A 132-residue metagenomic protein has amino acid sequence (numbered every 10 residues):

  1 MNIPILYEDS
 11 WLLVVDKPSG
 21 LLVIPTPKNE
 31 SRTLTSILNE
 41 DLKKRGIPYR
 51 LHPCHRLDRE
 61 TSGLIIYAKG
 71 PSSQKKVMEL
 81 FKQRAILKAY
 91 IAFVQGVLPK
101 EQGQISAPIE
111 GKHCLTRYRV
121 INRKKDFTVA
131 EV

Functional and structural regions predicted by a protein language model:
M1-V132: RNA pseudouridine synthases
